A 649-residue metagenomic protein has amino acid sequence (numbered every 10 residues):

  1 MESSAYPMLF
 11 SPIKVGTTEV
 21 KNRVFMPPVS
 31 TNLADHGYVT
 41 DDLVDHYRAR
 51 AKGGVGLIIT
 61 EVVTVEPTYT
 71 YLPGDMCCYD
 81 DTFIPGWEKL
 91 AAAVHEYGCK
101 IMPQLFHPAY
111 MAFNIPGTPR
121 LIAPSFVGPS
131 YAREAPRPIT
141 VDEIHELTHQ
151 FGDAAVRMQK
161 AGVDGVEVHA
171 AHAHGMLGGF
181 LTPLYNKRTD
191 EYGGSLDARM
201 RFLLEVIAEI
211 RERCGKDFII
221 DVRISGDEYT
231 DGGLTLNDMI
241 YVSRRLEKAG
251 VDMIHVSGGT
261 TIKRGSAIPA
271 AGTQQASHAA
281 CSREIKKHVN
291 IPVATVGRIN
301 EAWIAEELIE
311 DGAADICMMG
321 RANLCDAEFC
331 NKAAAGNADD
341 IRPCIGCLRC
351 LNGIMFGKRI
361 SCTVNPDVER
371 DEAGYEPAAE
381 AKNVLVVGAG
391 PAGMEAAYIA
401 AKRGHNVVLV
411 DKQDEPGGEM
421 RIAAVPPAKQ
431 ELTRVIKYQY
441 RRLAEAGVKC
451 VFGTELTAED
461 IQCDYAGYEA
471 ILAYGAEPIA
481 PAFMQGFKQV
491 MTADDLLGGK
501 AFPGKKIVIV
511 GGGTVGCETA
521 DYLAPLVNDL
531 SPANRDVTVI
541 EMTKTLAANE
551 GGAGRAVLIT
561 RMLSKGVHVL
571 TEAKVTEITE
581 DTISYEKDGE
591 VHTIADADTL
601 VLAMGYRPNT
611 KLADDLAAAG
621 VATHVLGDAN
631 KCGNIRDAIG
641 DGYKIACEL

Functional and structural regions predicted by a protein language model:
M1-V387, P391, E395, I399-V407 (+2 more regions): Flavin-dependent oxidoreductase catalytic cores
G56, D164, D252, D315 (+4 more regions): Conserved acidic residues
S257, V296, N365, G453-E455 (+4 more regions): Conserved beta-strand termini and adjacent loop/short-helix elements that scaffold enzyme active sites in alpha/beta
R264-A271, P292, D315, M420-A428 (+2 more regions): Short beta-alpha connecting loops at secondary-structure transitions that line or flank enzyme active sites
V289, G312-A313, A446, G486 (+3 more regions): Short, structured coil segments at secondary-structure junctions
W303, A381-V410, V451-C463, A473-Q489 (+2 more regions): Rossmann-like dinucleotide/flavin-binding elements
L409-A446, A520-V575: Rossmann-like dinucleotide-binding cores of NAD(P)H-dependent redox enzymes
